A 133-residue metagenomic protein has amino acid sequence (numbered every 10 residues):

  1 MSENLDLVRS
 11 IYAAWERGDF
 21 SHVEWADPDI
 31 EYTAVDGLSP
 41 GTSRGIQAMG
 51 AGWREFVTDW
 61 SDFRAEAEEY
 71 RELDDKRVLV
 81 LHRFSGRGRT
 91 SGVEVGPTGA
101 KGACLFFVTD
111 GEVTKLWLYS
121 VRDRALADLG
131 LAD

Functional and structural regions predicted by a protein language model:
M1-D133: C-terminal and inter-domain tail/linker signature
